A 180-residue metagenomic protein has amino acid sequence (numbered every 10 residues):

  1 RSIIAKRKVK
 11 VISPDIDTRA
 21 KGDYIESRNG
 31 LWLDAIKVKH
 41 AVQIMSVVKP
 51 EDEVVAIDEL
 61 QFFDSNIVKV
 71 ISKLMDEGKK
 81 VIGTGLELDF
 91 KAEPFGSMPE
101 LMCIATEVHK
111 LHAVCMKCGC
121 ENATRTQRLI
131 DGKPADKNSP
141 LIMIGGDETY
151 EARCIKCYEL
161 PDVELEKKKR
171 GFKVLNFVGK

Functional and structural regions predicted by a protein language model:
R1-K49, D89-E100, K110-A113, A135-V178: Conserved P-loop
A56, K79-E87: Structural recognition of the conserved hydrophobic beta-strand(s) that form the central parallel beta-sheet of P-loop
D58-L60: Walker B catalytic acidic pair
F62-D64, F90-K91: Catalytic P-loop NTPase motifs of RecA-like helicase/translocase cores
F63-I82, G96-P99: Short, conserved "post-DEAD/DEAH" coupling segment immediately C-terminal to helicase motif II within the SF2/RecA-like
A105: Short basic (Lys/Arg) and small-residue
K117-C120, K156: Short, cysteine/histidine-rich loop/knuckle motifs that typically chelate Zn2+
N122-T126, E159-D162: Short functional micro-motifs and their immediate structural scaffolds
